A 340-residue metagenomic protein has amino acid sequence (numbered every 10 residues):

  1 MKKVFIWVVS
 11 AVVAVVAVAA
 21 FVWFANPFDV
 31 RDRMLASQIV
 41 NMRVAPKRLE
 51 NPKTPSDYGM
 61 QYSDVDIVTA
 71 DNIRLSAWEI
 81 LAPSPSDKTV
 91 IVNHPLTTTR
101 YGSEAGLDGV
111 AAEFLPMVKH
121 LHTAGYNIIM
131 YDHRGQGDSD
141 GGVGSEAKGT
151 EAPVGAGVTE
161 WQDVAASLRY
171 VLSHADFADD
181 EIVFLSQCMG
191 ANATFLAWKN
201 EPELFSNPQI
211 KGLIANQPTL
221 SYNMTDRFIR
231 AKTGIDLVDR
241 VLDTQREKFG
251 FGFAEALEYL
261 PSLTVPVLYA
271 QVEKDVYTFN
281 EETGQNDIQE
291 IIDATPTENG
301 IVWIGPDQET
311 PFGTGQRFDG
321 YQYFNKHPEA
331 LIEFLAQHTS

Functional and structural regions predicted by a protein language model:
M1-D57: N-terminal targeting or regulatory segments adjacent to alpha/beta-hydrolase or S9 domains
K47-K88: N-terminal cap/lid segment of alpha/beta-hydrolase-fold proteins
P83-D132: Short, surface-exposed "cap/lid" segments of acyl-processing enzymes
T150-A175: Alpha/beta-hydrolase active-site loop
L196-F249: Hydrolase active-site cap/lid region
L263-T264, Y269-Q271: Short beta-strand/loop motif that positions the catalytic acidic residue of the alpha/beta-hydrolase fold
V276-I288: Conserved alpha/beta-hydrolase "acid-adjacent" motif
P296-S340: C-terminal catalytic histidine-bearing segment of alpha/beta-hydrolase fold enzymes
